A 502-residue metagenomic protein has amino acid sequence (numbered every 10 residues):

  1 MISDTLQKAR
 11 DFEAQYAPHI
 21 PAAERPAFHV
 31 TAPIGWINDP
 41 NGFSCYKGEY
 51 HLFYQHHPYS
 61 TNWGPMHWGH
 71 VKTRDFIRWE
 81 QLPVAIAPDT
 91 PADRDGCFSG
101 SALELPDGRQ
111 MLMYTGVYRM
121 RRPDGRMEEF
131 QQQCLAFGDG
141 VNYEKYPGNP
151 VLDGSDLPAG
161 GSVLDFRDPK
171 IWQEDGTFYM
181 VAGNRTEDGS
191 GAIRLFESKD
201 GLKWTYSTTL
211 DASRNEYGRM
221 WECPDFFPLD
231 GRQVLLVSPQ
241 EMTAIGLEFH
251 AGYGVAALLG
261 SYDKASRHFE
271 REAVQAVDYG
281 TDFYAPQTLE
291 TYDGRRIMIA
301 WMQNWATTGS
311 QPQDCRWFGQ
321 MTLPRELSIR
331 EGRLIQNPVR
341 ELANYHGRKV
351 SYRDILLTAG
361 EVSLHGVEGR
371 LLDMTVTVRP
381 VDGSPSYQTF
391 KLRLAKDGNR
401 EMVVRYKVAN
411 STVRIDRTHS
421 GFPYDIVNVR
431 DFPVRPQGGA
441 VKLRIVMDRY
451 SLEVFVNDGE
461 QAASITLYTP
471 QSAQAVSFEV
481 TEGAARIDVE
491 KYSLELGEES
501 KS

Functional and structural regions predicted by a protein language model:
M1-D168, Q173-Y217, P228-Y279, M302-Y352 (+4 more regions): Beta-rich carbohydrate-recognition and catalytic domains
R10-Y16, A256-S502: Beta-rich accessory regions
G218, C223: Catalytic-domain carbohydrate-binding cleft regions of carbohydrate-active enzymes
